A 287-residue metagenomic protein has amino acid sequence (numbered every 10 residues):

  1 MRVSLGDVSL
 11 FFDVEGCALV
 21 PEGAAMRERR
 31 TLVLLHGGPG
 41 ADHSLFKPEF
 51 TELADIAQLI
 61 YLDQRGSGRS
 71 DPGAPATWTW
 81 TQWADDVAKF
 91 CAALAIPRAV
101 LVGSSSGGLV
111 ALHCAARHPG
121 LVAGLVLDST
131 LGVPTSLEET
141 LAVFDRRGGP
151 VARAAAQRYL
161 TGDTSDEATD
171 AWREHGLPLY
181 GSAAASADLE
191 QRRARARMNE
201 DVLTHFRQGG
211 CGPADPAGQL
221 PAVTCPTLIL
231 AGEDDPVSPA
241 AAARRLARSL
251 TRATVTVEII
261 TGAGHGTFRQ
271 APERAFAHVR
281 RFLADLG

Functional and structural regions predicted by a protein language model:
D7-P72, A76, F90: Conserved HGGG/HGGXW glycine-rich cap/lid loop of the alpha/beta-hydrolase fold
Y61-V102, S106, A277: Active-site loop/oxyanion-hole signature of alpha/beta-hydrolase fold enzymes
P97-E139: Conserved hydrolase catalytic core segment
L125-T161: Flexible "cap/lid" loop of the alpha/beta hydrolase fold
R158-G218, C225, R245: Alpha/beta-hydrolase
V223, I229-A231: Short beta-strand/loop motif that positions the catalytic acidic residue of the alpha/beta-hydrolase fold
D234-S238: Acidic catalytic loop of the alpha/beta-hydrolase fold
A263-P272, F276: Catalytic histidine-centered segment of alpha/beta-hydrolase-like enzymes
